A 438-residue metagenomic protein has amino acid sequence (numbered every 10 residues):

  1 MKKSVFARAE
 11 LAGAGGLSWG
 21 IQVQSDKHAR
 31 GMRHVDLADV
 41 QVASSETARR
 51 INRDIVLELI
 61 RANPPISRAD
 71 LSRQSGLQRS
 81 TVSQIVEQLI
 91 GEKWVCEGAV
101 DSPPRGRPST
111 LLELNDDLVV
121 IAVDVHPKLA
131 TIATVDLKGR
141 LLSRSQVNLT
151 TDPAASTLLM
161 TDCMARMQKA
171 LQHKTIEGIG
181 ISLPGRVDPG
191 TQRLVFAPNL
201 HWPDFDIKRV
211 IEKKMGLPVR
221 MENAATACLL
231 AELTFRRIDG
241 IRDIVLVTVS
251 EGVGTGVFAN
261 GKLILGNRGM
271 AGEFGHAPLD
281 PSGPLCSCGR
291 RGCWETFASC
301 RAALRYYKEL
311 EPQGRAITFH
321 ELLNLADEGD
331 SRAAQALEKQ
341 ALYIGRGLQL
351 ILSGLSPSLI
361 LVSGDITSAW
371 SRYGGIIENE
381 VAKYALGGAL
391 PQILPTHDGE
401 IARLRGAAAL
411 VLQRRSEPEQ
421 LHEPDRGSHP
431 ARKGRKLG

Functional and structural regions predicted by a protein language model:
K2-N148, D152-T175, S282, R290 (+1 more regions): ATP-binding/phosphotransfer module of carbohydrate and carboxylate kinases, centering on a glycine-rich
P108, D116-L118, G216-L217, G240-I244 (+1 more regions): Short coil/turn connectors at secondary-structure junctions
L111, V120-D124, I176-G180, I244-T248 (+2 more regions): Short glycine-aspartate micro-motif
V135, V147, L200, G269-M270: Residue-level structural signal for beta-strand termini and adjacent loop
D136, P189, F258: Short, acidic, Ser/Thr-enriched surface-loop or helix-capping motifs
L141-D243, S371-K383: Glycine-rich phosphate-binding loop and adjoining helix at the ATP-binding site of ATP-dependent phosphoryl-transfer
L183, V249-E251, C300, G364-D365: Short secondary-structure boundary segments
I241-F297: Glycine-rich phosphate-binding loop of actin/hexokinase-like ATP-binding domains
